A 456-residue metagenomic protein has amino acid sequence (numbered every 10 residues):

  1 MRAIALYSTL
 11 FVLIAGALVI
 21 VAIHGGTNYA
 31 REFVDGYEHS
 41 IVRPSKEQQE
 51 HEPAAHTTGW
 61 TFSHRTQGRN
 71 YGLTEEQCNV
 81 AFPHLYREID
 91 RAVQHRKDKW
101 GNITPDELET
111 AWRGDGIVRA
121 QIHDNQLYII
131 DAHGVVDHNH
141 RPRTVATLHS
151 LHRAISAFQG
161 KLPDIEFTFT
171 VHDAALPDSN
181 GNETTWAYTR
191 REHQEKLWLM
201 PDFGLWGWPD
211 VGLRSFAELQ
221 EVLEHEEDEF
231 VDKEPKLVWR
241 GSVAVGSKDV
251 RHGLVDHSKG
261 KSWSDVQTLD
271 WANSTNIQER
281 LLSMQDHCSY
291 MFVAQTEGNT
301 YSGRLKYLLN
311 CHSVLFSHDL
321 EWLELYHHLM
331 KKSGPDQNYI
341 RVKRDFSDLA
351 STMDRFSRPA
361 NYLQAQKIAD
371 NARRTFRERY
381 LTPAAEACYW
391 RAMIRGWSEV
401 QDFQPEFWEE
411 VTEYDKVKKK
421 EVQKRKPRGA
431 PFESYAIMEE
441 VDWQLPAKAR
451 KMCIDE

Functional and structural regions predicted by a protein language model:
R2-N276, L281-S283, E409-V422, V441-E456: Secretory-pathway glycan-assembly enzymes, especially type II membrane glycosyltransferases that use nucleotide-sugar
H287-E456: Catalytic binding pocket for nucleotide-activated donors in carbohydrate/polymer assembly enzymes
